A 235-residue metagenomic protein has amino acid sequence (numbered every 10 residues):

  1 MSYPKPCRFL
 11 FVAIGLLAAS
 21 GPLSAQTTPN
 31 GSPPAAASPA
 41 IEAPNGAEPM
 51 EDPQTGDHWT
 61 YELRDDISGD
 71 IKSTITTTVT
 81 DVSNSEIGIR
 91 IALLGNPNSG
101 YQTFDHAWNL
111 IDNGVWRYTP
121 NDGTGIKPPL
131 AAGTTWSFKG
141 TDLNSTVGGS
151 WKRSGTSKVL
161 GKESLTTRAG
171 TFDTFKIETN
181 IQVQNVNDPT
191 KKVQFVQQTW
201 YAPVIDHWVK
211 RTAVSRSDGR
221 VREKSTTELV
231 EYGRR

Functional and structural regions predicted by a protein language model:
S2-F11: Bacterial N-terminal signal peptides that target proteins for export
F11-G21: Bacterial N-terminal signal peptides
I14, N45, D122: Generic anion/oxyanion-binding catalytic loop in active/binding sites
G21-T27: Bacterial Sec-dependent signal peptides at the C-terminal "C-region" and cleavage site
T27-F104, W108-N109, T141-R235: Acidic, serine/threonine-rich low-complexity disordered tracts
G100-I126: Intrinsically disordered, low-complexity, charged/polar segments
T119-G148: Extracellular-facing segments of soluble proteins and assemblies that are Gly/Ser/Thr-biased and enriched in aromatics
